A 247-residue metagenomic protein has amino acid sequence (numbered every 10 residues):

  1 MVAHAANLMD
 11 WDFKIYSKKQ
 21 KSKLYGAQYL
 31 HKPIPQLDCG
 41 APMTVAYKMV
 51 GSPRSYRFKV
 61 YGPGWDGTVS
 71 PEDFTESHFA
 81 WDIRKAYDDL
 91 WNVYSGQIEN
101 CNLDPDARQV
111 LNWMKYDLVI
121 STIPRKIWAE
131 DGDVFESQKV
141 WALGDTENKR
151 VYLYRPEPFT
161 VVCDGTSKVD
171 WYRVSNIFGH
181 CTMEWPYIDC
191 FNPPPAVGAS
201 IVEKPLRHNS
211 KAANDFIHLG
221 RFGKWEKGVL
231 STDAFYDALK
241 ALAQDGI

Functional and structural regions predicted by a protein language model:
M1-I15, L242, G246: N-terminal Rossmann-like FAD-binding beta1-loop-alpha1 element of flavoenzymes
V2, S17-K21, R125: Short, polar loop motifs at secondary-structure junctions
D10-I15, G96, D117-V119, C181-M183 (+1 more regions): Hydrophobic beta-strand segments of well-ordered beta-sheets in folded domains
D12, K18-F74: Dinucleotide-binding Rossmann-like beta1-alpha1 core, especially the glycine-rich loop that anchors the ADP
K18-K23, A27, S175-I247: Conserved flavin/dinucleotide-binding core of flavoenzymes
K23-Y25, D104-K168, F178-H180: Central helical "cap/lid" subdomain
G67-L118, T122-I127: Helical element adjacent to the flavin cofactor pocket in flavoenzyme catalytic cores
